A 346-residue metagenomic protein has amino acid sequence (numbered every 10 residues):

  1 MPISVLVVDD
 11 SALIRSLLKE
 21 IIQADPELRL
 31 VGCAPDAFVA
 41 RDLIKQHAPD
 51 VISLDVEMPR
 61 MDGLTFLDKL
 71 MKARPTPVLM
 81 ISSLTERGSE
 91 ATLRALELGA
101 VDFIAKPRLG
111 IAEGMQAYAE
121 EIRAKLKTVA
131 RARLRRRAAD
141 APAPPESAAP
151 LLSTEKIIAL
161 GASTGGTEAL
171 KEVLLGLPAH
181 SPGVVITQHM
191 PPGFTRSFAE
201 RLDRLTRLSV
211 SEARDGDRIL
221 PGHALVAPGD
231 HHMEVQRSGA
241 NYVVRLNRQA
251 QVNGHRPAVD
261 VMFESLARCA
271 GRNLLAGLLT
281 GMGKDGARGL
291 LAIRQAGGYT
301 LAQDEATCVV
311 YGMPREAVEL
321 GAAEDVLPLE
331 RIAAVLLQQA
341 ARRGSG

Functional and structural regions predicted by a protein language model:
M1-L6, A12-Q23, E27, C33 (+4 more regions): Conserved acid/base catalytic micro-environments in cytosolic active-site loops
